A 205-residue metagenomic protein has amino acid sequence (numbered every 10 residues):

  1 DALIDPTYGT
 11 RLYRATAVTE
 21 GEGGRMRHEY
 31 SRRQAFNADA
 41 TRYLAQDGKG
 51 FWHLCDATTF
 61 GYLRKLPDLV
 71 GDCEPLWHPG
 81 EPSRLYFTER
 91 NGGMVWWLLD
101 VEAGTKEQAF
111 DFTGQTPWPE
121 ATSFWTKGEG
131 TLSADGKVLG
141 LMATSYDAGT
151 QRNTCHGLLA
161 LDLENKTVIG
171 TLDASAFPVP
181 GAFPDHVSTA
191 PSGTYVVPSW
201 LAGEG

Functional and structural regions predicted by a protein language model:
D1-R14: Blade/loop signatures of beta-propeller domains
P6, Q46-K49, E89-M94, A148-H156 (+1 more regions): Short, solvent-exposed loop/turn segments at conserved positions within beta-propeller repeat blades
E22-R33, T41-R42, D47-R90: Blade-loop segments of beta-propeller domains
R27-D39, G71-P82, T122-D135, F183-T194 (+1 more regions): Structural signature of eukaryotic scaffold interfaces centered on beta-propeller domains
L44, Y86, G140, V196-V197: Structural core positions within WD40/WD-like beta-propeller blades
A57-F60, D100-G104, D162-K166: Short loop/turn segments that connect beta-strands within beta-propeller blades
P67-G149, H156, T171-A176: Asp-box/WD-like beta-propeller blade repeats and closely related beta-sheet repeat scaffolds
Y146-L159, N165-G205: Beta-propeller domains
